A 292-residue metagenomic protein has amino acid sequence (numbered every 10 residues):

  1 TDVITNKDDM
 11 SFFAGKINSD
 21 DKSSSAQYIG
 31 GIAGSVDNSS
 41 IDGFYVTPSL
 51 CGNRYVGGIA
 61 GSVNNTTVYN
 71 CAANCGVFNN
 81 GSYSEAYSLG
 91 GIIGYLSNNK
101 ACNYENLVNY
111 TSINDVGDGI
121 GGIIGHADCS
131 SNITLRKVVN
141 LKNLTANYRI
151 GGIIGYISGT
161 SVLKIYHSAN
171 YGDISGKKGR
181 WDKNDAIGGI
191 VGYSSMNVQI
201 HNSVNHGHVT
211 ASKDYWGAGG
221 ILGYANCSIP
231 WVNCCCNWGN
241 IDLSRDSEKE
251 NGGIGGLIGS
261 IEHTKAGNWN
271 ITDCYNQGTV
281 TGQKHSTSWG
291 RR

Functional and structural regions predicted by a protein language model:
T1-R292: Predominantly extracellular beta-rich ligand-binding scaffolds that present long acidic/polar faces for carbohydrate
